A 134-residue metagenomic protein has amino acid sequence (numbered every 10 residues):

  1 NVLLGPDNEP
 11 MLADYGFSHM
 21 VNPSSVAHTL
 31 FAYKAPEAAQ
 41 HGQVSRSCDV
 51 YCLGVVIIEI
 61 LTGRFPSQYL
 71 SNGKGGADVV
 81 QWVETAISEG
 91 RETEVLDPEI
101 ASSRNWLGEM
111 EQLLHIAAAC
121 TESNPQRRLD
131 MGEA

Functional and structural regions predicted by a protein language model:
S25-A38: Conserved activation segment of eukaryotic-like protein kinases, specifically the C-terminal portion of the activation
H41-R46: Activation segment
D49: Conserved catalytic-loop aspartate of Hanks-type protein kinases
G63: Flexible loop/cap residues within protein kinase catalytic domains
V83-Q126: C-terminal lobe substrate-recognition/regulatory segment of protein kinase catalytic domains
